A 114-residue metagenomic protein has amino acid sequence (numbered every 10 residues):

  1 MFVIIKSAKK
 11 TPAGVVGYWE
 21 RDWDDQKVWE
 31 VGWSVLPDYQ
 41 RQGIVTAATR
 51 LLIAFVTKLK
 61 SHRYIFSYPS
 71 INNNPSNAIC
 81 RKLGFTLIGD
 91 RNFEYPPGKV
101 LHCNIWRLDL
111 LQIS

Functional and structural regions predicted by a protein language model:
M1-S114: Acyl-donor (CoA/ACP) binding surface of acyl/acetyltransferases
